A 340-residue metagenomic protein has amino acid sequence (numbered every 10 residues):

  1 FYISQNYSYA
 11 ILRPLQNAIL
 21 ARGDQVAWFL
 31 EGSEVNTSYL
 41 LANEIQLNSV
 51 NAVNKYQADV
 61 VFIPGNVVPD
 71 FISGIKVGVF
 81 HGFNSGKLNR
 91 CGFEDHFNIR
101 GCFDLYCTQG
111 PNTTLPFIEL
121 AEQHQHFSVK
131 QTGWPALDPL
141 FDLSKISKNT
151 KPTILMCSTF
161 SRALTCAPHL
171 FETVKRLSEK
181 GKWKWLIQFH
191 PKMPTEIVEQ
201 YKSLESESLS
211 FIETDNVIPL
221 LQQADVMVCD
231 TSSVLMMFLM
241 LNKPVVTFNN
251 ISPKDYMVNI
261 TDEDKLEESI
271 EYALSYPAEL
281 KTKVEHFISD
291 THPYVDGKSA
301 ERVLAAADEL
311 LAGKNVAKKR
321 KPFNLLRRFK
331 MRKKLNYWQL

Functional and structural regions predicted by a protein language model:
F1-F141: Active-site and donor-binding regions of nucleotide-sugar-utilizing enzymes
S8-L20, V129-Y201, V295, S299-E301: Conserved catalytic-core segment of nucleotide-activated headgroup transferases in glycan assembly
E31-N36, F62-P69, P191-P194, T231-L235 (+1 more regions): Short, polar loop motifs at secondary-structure junctions
I45-N51, L209-T214, M257-Y272: Short acidic-hydrophobic, aromatic-tinged amphipathic segments that line or gate anion-handling sites
N48-N54, M193-M240: Donor nucleotide-activated moiety binding/catalytic core segment of transferases that use nucleotide-activated donors
V67, I72-G78, T214-M257: A donor-sugar binding/catalytic signature common to diverse glycosyltransferases and related nucleotide-sugar
R100, H124-H126, S233-V295: Catalytic binding pocket for nucleotide-activated donors in carbohydrate/polymer assembly enzymes
E268, L274-L340: C-terminal amphipathic helix plus adjacent low-complexity, charged tail appended to glycosyltransferase catalytic
